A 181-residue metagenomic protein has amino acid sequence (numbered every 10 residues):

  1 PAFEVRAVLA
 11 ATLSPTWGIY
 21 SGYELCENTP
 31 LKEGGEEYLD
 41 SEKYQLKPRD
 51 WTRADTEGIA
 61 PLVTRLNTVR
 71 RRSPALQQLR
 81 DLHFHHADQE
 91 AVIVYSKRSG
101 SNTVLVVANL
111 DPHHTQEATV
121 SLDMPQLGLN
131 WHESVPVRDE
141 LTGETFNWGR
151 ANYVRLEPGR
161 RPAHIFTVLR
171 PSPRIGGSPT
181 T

Functional and structural regions predicted by a protein language model:
P1-E4, L13-S14, I19, Y23-T181: Carbohydrate-interacting/catalytic domains
A7: Active-site/ligand-binding-proximal alpha/beta "capping" segment
